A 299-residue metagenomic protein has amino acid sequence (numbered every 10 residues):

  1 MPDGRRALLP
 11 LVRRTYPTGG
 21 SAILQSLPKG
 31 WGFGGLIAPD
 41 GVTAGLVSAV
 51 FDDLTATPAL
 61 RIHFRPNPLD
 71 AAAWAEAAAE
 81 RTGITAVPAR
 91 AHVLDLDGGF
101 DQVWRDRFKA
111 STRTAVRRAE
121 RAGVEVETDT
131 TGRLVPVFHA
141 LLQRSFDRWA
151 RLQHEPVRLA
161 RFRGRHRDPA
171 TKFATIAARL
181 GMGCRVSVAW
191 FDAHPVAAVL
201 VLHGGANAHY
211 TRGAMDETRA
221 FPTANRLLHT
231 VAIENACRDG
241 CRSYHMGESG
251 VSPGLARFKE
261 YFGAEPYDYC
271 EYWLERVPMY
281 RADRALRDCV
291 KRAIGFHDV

Functional and structural regions predicted by a protein language model:
M1-S21, N67-A220: A conserved beta-strand-loop-helix scaffold within acyl/acetyltransferase catalytic domains
L9, Y16-P17, P39-D53, A170-A285: Aromatic (often tryptophan-rich) hydrophobic motifs at membrane interfaces
S26-A75: A gly/proline- and charged-residue-enriched helix-loop-helix capping module
P28-F33, V87-A89, Y267: Short, solvent-exposed loop/turn segments at the edges of secondary structure
H63, E127-T128, S243-G247: Short catalytic-loop micro-motif centered on adjacent basic/acidic residues
A86, F146-L152, A264-Y269, R284-A293: Short, structured secondary-structure boundary patches
L94-L96, E275-F296: C-terminal "cap" of GNAT-fold acetyltransferases
